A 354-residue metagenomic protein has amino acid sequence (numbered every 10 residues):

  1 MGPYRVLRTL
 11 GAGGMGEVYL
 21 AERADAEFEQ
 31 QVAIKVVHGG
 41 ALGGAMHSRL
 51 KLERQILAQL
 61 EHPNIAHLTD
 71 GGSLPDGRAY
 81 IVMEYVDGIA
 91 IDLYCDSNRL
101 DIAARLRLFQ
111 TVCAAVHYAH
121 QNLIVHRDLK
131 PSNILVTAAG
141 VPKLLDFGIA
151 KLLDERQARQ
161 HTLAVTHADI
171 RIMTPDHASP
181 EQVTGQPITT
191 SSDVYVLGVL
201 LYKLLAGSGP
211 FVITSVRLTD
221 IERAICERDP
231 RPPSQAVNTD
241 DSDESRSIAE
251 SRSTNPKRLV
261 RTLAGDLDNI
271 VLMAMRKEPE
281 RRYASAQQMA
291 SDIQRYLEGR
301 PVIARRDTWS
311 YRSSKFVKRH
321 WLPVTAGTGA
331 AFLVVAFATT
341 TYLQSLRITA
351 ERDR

Functional and structural regions predicted by a protein language model:
A12, L60-P63: Conserved N-lobe motifs of Hanks-type protein kinase catalytic domains, especially the short loop(s) flanking
E17: Conserved N-lobe ATP-binding subsite of Hanks-type protein kinase domains, especially the beta3 VAIK lysine
L20, E29-H38: Glycine-rich ATP phosphate-binding loop
E22, K51, Q55, I65 (+10 more regions): C-terminal lobe helix-coil module of Hanks-type protein kinase domains
A33, I81-V82: Conserved hydrophobic/aromatic residues on the N-lobe beta-strands of protein kinase domains
H38-Q59: AlphaC helix of the eukaryotic protein kinase fold
A90-L100: AlphaC helix of the protein kinase catalytic domain
D307, K315-R354: Charged/polar helix/coil "stalk" or linker segments at domain boundaries
